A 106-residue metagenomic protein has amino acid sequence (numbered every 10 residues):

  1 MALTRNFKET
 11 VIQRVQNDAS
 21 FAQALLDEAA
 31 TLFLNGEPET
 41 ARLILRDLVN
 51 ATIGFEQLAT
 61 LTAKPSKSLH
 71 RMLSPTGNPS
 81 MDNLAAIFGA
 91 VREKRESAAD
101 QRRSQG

Functional and structural regions predicted by a protein language model:
M1-I44, G106: N-terminal flexible/basic segments that precede or flank functional cores
A19-Q23, P38, F55, A59 (+1 more regions): Alpha-helix N-cap/helix-initiation sites
N50-H70: Short alpha-helical DNA-recognition segment
T76-G89: Short, basic-rich loop-to-helix N-cap that marks the start of a DNA-contacting helix
R92-G106: Short C-terminal boundary/hinge segments that cap the last helix of small helical domains
